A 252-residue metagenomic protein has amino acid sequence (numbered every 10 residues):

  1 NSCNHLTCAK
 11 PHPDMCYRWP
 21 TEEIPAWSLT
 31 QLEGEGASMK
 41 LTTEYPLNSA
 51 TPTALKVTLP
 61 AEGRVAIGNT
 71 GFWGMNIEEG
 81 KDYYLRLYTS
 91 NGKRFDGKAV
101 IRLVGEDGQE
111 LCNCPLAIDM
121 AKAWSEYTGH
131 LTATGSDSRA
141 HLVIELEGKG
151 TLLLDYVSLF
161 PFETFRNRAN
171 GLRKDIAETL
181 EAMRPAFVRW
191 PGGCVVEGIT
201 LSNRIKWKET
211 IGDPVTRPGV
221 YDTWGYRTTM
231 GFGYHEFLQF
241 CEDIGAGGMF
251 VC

Functional and structural regions predicted by a protein language model:
N1-M230, E242-M249: Extracellular and organelle-lumenal recognition/adhesion modules and their flexible linkers in secreted
Y234-Q239: Active-site cores of enzymes that catalyze phosphoryl transfer or operate on phosphate-rich substrates
